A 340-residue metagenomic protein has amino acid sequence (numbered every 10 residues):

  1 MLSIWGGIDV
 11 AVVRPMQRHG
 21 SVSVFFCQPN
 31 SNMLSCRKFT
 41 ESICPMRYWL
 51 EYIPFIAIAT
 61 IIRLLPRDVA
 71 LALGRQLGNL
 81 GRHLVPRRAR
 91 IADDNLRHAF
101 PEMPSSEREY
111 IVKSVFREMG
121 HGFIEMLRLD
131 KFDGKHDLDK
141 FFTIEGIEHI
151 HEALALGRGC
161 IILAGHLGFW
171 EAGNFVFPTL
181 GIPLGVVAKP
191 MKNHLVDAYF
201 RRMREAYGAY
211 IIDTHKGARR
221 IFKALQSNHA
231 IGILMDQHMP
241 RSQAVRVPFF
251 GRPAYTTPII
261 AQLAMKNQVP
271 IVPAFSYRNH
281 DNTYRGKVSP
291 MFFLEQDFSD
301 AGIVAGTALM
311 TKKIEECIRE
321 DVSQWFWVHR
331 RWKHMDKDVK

Functional and structural regions predicted by a protein language model:
D9-V13, V22-V24, E41: Acidic, Ala/Val/Gly-enriched low-complexity intrinsically disordered segments
G20, P29-L34, F39: Short terminal hydrophobic/aromatic SLiMs and anchors at protein ends
K38-A164, G208: Membrane-anchoring hydrophobic helices of lipid-metabolizing enzymes
S42-M46, L84, M103-E109, K113 (+3 more regions): Non-catalytic C-terminal accessory region of glycerolipid acyltransferases and related lyso-lipid remodeling enzymes
H121, A155-H215, H238-V245: Catalytic core of membrane glycerolipid acyltransferases/transacylases, capturing the structured, soluble-facing
H136-F142, K189, Y207-I212, F250-G251 (+1 more regions): Short, flexible loop segments at the rims of nucleotide/cofactor-binding pockets, characterized by
